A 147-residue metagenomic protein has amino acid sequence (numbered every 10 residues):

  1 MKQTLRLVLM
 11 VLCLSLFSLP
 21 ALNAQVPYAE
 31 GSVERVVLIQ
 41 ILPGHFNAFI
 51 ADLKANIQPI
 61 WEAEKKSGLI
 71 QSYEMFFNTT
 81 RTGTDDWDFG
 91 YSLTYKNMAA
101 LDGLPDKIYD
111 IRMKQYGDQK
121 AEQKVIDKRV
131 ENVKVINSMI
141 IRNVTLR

Functional and structural regions predicted by a protein language model:
M1-L7: Positively charged n-region of N-terminal signal peptides that target proteins for export
V8-P20: Bacterial N-terminal signal peptides
L22-Q25: Boundary of Sec targeting at the N-terminus
P27-V33, R81-D85: Short, flexible turn/loop "capping" segments at secondary-structure junctions
Y28, P59, A63-Q71, D86 (+1 more regions): An amphipathic, aromatic/His-enriched active-site/gating alpha helix that lines ligand/cofactor pockets
G31-A63: N-terminal targeting signals for Sec/Tat export/insertion, comprising classic cleavable signal peptides
F76-T80: A cross-kingdom feature marking solvent-exposed beta-strand/loop segments within repeated, beta-rich binding/scaffold
L146-R147: Short, solvent-exposed mixed-charge patches
